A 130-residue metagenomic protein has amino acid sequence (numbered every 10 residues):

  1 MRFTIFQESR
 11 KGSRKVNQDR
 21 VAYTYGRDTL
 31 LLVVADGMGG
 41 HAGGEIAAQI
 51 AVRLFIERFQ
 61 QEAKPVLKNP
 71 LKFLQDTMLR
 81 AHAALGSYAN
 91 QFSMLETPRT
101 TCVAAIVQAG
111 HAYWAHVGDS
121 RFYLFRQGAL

Functional and structural regions predicted by a protein language model:
M1-L130: PP2C/PPM-type serine/threonine phosphatase catalytic domain
